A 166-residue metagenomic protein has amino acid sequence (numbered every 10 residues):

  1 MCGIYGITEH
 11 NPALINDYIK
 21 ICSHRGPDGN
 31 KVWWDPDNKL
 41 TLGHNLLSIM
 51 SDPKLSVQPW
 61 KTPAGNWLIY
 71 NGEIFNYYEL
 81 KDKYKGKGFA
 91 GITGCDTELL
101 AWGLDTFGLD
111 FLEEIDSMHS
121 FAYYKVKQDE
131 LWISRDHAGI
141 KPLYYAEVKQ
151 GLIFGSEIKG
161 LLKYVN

Functional and structural regions predicted by a protein language model:
M1-N166: Cysteine-centered catalytic environments shared across enzyme families
